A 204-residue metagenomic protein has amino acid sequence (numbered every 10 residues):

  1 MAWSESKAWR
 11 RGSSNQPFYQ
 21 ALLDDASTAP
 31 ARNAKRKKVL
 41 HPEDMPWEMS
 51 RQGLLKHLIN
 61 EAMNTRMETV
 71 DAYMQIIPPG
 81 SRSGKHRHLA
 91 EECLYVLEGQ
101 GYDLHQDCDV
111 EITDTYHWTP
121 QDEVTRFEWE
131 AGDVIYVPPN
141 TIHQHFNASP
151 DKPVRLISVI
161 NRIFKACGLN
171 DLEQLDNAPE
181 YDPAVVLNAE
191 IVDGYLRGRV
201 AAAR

Functional and structural regions predicted by a protein language model:
M1-E68, Q174-N177, A184-R204: A short, N-terminal "cap"/entry segment at the start of jelly-roll beta-barrel domains of the cupin/DSBH fold
K56-N60, D71-H88, L104-V110, P139-N140: Conserved short histidine dyad/triad with adjacent acidic residue
N64, G84-K85, F146-N147: Beta-strand elements of modular eukaryotic interaction domains
A72, R82, E91, V124 (+1 more regions): A structural connector/turn signal
C93-Y95, Y136, Q144, D151-D171: A short hydrophobic beta-strand segment most commonly corresponding to one strand of the jelly-roll/cupin
Y95, C108-P139: Short acidic-glycine-tyrosine-enriched beta hairpin
